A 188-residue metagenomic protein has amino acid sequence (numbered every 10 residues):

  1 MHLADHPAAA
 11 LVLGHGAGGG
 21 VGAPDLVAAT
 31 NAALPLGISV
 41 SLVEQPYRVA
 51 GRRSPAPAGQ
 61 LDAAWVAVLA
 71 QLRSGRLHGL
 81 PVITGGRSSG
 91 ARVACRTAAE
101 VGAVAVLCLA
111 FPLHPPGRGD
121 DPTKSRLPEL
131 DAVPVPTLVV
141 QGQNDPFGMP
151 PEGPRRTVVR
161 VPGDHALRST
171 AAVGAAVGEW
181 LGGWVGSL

Functional and structural regions predicted by a protein language model:
M1-P81, V93, R126, R160 (+2 more regions): Serine-hydrolase catalytic machinery in alpha/beta-hydrolase-like enzymes
V21, G142, P146-E152, R168: Conserved alpha/beta-hydrolase "acid-adjacent" motif
W65, A166-L188: Catalytic active-site module of serine/aspartate enzymes centered on a nucleophile-bearing elbow/loop
G86-A94: Gly/Ala-rich beta-loop-alpha elbow adjacent to hydrolase catalytic centers
V93-T97, G117: Hydrolases whose catalytic domains are alpha/beta-hydrolase-1, hotdog thioesterase, or metallo-beta-lactamase-like
G102-P115: A conserved short beta-strand
V133, V139-Q141: Short beta-strand/loop motif that positions the catalytic acidic residue of the alpha/beta-hydrolase fold
